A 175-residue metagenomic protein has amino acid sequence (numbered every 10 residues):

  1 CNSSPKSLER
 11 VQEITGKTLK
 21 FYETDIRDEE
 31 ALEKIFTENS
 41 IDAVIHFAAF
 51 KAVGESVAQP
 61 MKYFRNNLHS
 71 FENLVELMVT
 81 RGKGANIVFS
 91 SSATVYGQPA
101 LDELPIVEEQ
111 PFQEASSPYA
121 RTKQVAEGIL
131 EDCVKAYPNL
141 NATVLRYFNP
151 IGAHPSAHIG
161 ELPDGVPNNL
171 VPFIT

Functional and structural regions predicted by a protein language model:
C1-P155: N-terminal Rossmann-like NAD(P)+-binding domain of SDR-like oxidoreductases, especially those catalyzing
R121, V144, I159-T175: Substrate-positioning beta->alpha
